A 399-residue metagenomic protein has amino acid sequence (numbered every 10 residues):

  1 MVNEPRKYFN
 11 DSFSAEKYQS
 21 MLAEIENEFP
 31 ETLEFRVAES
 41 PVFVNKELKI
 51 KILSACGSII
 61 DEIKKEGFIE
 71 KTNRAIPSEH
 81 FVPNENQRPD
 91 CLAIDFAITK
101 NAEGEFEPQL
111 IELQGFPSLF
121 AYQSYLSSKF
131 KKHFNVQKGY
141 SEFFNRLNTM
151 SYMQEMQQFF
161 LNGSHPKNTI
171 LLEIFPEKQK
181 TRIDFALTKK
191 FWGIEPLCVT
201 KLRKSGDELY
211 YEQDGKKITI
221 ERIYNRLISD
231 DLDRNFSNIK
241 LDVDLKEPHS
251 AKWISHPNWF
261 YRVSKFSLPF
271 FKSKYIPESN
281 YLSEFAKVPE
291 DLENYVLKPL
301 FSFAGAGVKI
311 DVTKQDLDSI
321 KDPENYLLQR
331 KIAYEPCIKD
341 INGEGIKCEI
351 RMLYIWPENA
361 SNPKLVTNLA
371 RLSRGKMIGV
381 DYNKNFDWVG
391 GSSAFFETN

Functional and structural regions predicted by a protein language model:
M1-N399: Preference for protein termini
